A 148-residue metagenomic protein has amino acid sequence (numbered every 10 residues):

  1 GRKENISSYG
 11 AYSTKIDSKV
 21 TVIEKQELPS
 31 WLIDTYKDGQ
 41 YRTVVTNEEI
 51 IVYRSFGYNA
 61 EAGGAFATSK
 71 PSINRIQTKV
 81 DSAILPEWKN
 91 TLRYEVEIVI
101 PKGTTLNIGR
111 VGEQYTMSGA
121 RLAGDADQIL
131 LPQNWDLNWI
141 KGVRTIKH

Functional and structural regions predicted by a protein language model:
K3-H148: Catalytic toxin/effector domains delivered as secreted proteins or via bacterial secretion systems
